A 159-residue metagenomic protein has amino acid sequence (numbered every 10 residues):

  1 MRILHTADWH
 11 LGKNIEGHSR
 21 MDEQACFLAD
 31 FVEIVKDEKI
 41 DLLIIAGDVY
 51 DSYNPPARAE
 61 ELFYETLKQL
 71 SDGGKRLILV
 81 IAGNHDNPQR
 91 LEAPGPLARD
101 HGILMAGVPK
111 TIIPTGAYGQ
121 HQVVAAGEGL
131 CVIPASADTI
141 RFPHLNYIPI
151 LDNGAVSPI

Functional and structural regions predicted by a protein language model:
M1-T66, D72-K75, N153, I159: N-terminal active-site segment of His-dependent metallophosphoesterases
P55, L79-I159: His/Asp/Glu-rich metal-coordinating catalytic cores of metallo-dependent phosphodiesterases/hydrolases acting on
S71-D72, R99: Anion (oxyanion) recognition and catalysis
